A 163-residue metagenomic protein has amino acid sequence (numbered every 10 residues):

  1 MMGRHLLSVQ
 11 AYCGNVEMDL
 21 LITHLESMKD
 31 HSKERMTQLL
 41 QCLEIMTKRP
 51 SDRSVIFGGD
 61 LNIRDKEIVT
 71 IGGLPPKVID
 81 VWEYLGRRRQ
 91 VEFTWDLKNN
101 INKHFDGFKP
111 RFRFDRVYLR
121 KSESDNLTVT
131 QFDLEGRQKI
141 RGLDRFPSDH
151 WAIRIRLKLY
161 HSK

Functional and structural regions predicted by a protein language model:
M1-L25, Q131-L134: Structured beta-strand-rich core segments of catalytic domains in phosphoester-bond hydrolases
V9, T37-E44, G59, G72 (+1 more regions): Internal, well-ordered alpha-helical scaffold/interface segments that support domain packing or protein-protein contacts
L20, V55-F57: Hydrophobic/aromatic residues located in beta-strands of well-ordered beta-sheets within soluble catalytic
L21-I22, H31-R35, E67-V69: A short secondary-structure junction signal
T23-L25, G59-L61, W151: Active-site metal-binding loops of divalent metal-dependent hydrolases
S27, Q38-Q41, Y118, I153: Hydrophobic side chains within alpha-helical segments
D30-R53: A long, amphipathic alpha-helix that forms part of the scaffold/cap immediately adjacent to metal-dependent active
T47-V55, I63-K163: Metal-dependent phosphoester-hydrolase catalytic domains
